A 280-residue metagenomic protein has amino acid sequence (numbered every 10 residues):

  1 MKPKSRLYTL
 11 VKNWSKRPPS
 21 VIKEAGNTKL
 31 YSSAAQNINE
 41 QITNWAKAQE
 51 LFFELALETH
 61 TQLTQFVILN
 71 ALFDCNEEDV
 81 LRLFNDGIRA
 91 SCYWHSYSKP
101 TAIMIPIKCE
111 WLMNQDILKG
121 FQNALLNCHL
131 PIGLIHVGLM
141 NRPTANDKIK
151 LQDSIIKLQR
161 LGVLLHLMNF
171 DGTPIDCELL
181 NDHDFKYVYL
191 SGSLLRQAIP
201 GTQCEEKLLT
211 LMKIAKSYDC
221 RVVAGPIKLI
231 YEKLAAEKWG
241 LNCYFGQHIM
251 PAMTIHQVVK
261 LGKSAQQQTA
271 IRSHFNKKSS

Functional and structural regions predicted by a protein language model:
M1-T61, F66, N70, W111 (+2 more regions): EAL-family c-di-GMP phosphodiesterase catalytic domain
L72-E77: Regulatory loop-to-helix N-cap segments in sensory/regulatory domains that couple ligand/signal detection
D79-K150, P226: Catalytic core of bacterial c-di-GMP phosphodiesterases, primarily the EAL and HD-GYP domains, capturing alpha-helical
S98-I103, L130-I135, L161-L164, K186 (+2 more regions): Short, well-ordered coil/turn segments that N-cap beta-strands
K119-N123, K150-D153, T202-T210: Charged helix-capping and loop-helix junction motifs
Q152-H166: Mobile, glycine- and charge-enriched loop segments and immediately flanking short secondary-structure elements within
